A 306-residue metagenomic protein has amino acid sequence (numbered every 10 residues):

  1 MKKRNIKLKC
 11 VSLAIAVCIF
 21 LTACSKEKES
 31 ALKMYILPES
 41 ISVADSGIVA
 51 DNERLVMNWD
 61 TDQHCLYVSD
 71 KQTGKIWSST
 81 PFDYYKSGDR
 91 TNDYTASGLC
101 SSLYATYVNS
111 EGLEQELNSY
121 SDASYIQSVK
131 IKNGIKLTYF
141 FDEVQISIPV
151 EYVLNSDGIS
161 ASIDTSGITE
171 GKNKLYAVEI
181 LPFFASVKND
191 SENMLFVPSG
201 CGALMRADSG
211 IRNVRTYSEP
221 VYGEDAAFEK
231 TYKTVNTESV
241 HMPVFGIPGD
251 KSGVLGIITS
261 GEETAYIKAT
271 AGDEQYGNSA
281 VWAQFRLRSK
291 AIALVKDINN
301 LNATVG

Functional and structural regions predicted by a protein language model:
K2-V11: Bacterial N-terminal signal peptides that target proteins for export
V11-S12, S42, E151: Generic detector of short alpha-helix boundary/capping microenvironments and adjacent low-complexity segments
A16-I19: Hydrophobic alpha-helical transmembrane signal-anchor segments
L21-A23: C-terminal motif of bacterial Sec signal peptides marking the signal peptidase cleavage site
S25-E29: Bacterial lipoprotein signal-peptidase II cleavage site
A31-S42: Short, Gly/Pro- and small/polar-rich lid/capping loops
V49-G306: Carbohydrate-recognition beta-sandwich/jelly-roll modules in extracellular/periplasmic carbohydrate-active proteins
